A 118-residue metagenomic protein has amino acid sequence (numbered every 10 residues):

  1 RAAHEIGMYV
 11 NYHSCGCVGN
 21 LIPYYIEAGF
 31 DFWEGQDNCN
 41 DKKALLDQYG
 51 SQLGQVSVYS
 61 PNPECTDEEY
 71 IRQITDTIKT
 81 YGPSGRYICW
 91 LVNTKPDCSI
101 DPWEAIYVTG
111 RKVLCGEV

Functional and structural regions predicted by a protein language model:
R1-V118: Active-site loop segments of alpha/beta catalytic cores
